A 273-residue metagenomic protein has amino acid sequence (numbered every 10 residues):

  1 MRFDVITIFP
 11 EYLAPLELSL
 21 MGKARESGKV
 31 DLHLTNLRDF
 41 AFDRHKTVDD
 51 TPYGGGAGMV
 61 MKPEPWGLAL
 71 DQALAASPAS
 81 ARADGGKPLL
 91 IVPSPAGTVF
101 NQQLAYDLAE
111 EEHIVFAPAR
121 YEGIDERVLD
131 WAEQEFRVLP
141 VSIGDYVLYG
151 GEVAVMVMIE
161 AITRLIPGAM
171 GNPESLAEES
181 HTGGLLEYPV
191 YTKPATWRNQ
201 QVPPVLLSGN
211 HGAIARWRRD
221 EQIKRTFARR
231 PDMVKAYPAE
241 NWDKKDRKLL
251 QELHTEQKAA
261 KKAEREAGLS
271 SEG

Functional and structural regions predicted by a protein language model:
M1-A76, S80-A83, G212-A228, D232-M233 (+1 more regions): N-terminal nucleotide/polyanion-binding subdomain common to many enzyme families
D4-I6, H33-T35, L89-I91, I114-F116 (+1 more regions): Hydrophobic/aromatic beta-strand patches that form the interior of the parallel beta-sheet core in alpha/beta enzyme
I8, L37, P93-A96, P118-Y121 (+3 more regions): Fold-independent oxyanion-binding glycine-rich loops and adjacent beta-strand/coil segments at enzyme active sites
S19-M21, L104-L108, L129-E133, M156-V157: Short, glycine/charged-enriched secondary-structure capping and boundary segments
K62-R120, I124-D125, P167: S-adenosyl-L-methionine/SAH cofactor-binding core of RNA-modifying enzymes
I124, V128-E179: Structured adenosyl-cofactor binding patch, chiefly the S-adenosyl-L-methionine
V153, L165-V205: Internal, active-site/partner-interface "lid" segment
V190, P194-G273: SAM-dependent methyltransferases
